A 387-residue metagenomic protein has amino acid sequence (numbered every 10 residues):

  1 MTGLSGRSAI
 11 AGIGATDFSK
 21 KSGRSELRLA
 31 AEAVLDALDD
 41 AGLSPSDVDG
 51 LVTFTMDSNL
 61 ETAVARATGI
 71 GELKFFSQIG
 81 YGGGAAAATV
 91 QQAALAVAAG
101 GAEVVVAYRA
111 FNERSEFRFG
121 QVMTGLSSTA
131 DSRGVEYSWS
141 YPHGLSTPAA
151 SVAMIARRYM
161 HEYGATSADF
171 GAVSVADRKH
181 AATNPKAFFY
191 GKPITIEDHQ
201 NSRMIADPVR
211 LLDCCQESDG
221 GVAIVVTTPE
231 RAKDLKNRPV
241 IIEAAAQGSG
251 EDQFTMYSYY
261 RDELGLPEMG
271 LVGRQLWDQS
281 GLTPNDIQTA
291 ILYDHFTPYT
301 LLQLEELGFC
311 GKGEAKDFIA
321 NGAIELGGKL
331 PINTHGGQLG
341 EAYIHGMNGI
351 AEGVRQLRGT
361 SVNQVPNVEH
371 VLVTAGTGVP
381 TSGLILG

Functional and structural regions predicted by a protein language model:
M1-G84, Q92, A96, I155 (+6 more regions): Conserved active-site "lid/cap" helical segment
M1-R24, A172, M204-P267, L271 (+6 more regions): Condensing-enzyme catalytic core mediating Claisen C-C bond formation in acyl metabolism
T2-L4, F54-S151, Y190-Q216, G248-G250 (+2 more regions): Conserved catalytic cysteine-centered active-site region of acyl-thioester-dependent Claisen-condensing enzymes
S22-G23, E116-V122, A182-K186, Q253-M256 (+3 more regions): Short acidic, glycine/serine/threonine-rich loops at helix termini
P45-F54, F75-S77, V105-A110, A168-V175 (+5 more regions): Beta-strand segments within the central parallel beta-sheet cores of soluble alpha/beta enzyme folds
S58-A67, D252-S258, D294-D317, P380-L386: Short glycine/threonine-rich loop-to-helix capping motif typified by GTGT followed within a few residues by an Asp-Pro
Y81-F111, A149-T183, I224-E230, E341-S361: Active-site-proximal alpha-helical scaffold in enzymes
D262-T297, E306-F309, Q338-A342: Extended C-terminal subregions enriched in glycine
